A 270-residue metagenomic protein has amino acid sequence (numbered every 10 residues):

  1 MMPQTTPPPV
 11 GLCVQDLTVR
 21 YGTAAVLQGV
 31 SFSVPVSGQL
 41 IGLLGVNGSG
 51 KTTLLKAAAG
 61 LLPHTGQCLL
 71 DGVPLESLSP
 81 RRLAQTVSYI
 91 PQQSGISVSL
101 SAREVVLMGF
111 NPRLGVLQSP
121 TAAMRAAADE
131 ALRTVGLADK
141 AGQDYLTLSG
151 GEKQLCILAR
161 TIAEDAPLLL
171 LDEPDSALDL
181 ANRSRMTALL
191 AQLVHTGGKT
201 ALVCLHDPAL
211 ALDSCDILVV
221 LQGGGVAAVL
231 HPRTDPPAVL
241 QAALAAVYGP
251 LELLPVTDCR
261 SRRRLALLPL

Functional and structural regions predicted by a protein language model:
P35, G66-P74, L83: Conserved ABC transporter NBD signature motif
L44-V46: The feature captures the beta-strand-to-loop junction immediately N-terminal to the Walker
A59: Helix-to-loop junction immediately C-terminal to a conserved catalytic motif
L107, A122-K140: Conserved ABC ATPase "signature" region
D144-L148, E152: Conserved ABC ATPase signature
L169-E173: Catalytic Walker B motif of ABC-type/P-loop ATPase nucleotide-binding domains
P237-L270: ABC ATPase nucleotide-binding domains
